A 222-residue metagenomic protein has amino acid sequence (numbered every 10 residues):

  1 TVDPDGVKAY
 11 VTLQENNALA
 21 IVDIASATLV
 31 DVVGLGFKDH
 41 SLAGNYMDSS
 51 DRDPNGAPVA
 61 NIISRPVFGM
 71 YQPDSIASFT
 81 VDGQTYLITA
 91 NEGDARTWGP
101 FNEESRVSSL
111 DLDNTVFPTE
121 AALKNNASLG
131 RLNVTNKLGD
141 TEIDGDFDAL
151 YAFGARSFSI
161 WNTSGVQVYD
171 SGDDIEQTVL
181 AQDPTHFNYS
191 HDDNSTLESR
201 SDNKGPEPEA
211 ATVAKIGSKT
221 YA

Functional and structural regions predicted by a protein language model:
T1-A222: Beta-sheet-rich non-transmembrane sensory/scaffold domains
